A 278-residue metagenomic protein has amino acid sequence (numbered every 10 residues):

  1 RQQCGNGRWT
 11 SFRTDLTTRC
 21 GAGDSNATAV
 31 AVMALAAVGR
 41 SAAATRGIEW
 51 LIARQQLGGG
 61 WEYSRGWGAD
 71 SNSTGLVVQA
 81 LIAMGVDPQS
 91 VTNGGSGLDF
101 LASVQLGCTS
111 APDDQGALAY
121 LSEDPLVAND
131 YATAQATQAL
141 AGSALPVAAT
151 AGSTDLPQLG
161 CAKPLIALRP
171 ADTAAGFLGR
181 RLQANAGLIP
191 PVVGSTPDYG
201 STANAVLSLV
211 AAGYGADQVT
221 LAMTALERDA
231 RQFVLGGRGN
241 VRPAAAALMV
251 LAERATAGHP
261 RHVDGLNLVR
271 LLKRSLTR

Functional and structural regions predicted by a protein language model:
R1-R278: Preference for long, amphipathic alpha-helical scaffolds in soluble/luminal domains and all-alpha bundles
